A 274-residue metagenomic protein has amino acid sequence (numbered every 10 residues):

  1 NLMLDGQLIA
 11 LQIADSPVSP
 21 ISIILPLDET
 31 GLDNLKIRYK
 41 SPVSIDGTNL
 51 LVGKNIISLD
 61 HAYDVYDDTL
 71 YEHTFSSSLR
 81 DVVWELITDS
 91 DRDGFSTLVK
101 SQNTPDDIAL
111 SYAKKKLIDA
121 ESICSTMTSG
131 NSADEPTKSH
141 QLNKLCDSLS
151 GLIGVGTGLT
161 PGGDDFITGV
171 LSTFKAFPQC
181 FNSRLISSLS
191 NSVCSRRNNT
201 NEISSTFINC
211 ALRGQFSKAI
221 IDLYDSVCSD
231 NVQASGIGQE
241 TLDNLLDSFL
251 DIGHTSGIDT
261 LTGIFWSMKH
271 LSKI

Functional and structural regions predicted by a protein language model:
N1-G130, L142, C146, P161-G163 (+4 more regions): Phosphate/adenylate-binding glycine loop and adjacent helical scaffold
Q102-N103, S188-S226: A cyclin-like helical interaction fold
K116-T126, A219-Q233: Solvent-exposed, amphipathic alpha-helical segments
T128-H140, S229-E240: Intrinsically disordered, low-complexity terminal tails and inter-domain linkers enriched for S/T/G/P/D/E
L152-P161, D247-T255: A short glycine/serine-rich beta->alpha loop
T157-K175, S256-M268: Conserved phosphate/anionic-ligand binding catalytic regions in large, soluble enzymes, centered on
G163-I167, F177-N191: Short acidic alpha-helical/loop segments enriched in Asp/Glu that coordinate divalent cations
A219-V227, G238-I274: Acidic, carboxylate-rich catalytic segments that either coordinate divalent cations
